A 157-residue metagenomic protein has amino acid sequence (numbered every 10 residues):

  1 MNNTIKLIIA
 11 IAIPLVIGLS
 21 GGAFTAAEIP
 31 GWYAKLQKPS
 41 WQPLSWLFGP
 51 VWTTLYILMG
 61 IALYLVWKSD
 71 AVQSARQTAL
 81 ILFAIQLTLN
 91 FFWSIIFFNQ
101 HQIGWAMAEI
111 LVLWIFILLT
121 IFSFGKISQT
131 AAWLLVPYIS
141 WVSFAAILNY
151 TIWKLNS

Functional and structural regions predicted by a protein language model:
N2-F24: N-terminal signal-anchor transmembrane alpha helix
T4-I8, A12, A79-A84, M107-A108 (+1 more regions): Hydrophobic alpha-helical transmembrane segments
A27-S40, K68-Q73: Membrane-interface helix termini and inter-helical loops of multi-pass transporters
P43-L58, Q102-L113: Membrane-interface loop-to-helix entry segments
I57-S94: Helix-adjacent hinge/juxtasegments
Q73, W93-G104, K126-Q129, W153-S157: Membrane-interface helix caps and helix-loop-helix hairpins in membrane proteins
L80-L87, A106-T120, Y138-V142: Hydrophobic alpha-helical segments of small multi-pass membrane proteins
G125-S157: Terminal transmembrane helical module of multi-pass membrane proteins
